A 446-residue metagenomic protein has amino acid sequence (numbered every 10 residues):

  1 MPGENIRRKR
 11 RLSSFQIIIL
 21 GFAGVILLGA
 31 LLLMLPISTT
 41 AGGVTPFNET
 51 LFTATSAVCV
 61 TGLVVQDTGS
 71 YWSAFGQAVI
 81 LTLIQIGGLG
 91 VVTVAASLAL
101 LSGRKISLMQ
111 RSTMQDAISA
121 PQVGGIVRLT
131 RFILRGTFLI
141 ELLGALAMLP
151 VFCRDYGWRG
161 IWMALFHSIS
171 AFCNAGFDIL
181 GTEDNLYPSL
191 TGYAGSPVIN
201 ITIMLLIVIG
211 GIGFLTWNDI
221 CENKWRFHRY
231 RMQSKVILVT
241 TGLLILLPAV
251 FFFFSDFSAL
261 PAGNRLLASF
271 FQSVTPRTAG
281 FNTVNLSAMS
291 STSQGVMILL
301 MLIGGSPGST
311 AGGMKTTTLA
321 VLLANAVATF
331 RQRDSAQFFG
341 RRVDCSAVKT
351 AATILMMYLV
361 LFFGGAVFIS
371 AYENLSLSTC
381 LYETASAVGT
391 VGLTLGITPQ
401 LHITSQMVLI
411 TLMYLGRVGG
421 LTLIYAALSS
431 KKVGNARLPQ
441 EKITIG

Functional and structural regions predicted by a protein language model:
M1-G446: Membrane-proximal intracellular helices of multi-pass ion channels
